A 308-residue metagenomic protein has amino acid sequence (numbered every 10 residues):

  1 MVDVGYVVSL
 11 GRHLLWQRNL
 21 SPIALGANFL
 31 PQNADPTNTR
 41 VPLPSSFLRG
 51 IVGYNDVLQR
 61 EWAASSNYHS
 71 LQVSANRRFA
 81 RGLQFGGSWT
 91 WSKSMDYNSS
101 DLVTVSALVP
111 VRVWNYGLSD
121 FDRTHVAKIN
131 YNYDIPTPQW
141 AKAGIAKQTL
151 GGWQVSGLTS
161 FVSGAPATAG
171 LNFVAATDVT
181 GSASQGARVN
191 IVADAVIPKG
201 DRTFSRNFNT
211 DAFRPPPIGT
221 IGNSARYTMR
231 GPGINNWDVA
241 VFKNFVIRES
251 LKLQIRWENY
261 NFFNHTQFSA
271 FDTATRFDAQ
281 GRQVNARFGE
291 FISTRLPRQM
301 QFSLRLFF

Functional and structural regions predicted by a protein language model:
M1-F308: Short, solvent-exposed micro-motifs at the edges of structured domains
